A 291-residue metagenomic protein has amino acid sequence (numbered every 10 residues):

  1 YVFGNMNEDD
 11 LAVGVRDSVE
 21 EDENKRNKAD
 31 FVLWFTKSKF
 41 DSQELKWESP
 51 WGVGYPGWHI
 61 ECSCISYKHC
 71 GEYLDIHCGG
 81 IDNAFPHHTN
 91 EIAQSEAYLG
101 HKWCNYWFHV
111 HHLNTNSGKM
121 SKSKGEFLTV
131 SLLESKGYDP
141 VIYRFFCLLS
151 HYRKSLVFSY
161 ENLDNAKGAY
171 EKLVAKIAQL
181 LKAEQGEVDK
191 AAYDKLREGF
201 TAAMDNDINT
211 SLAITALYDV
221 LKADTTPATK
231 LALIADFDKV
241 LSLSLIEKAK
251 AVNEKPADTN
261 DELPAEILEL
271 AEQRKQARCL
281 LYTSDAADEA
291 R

Functional and structural regions predicted by a protein language model:
Y1-Q179: Alpha-helical recognition segments enriched in aromatics with Gly/Pro capping that present substrate-recognition
V32, A287-A290: Intrinsically disordered, low-complexity regions of eukaryotic proteins
K119-S121, F127-S284, R291: Structural preference for alpha-helix termini/caps and helix-kink/transition segments
